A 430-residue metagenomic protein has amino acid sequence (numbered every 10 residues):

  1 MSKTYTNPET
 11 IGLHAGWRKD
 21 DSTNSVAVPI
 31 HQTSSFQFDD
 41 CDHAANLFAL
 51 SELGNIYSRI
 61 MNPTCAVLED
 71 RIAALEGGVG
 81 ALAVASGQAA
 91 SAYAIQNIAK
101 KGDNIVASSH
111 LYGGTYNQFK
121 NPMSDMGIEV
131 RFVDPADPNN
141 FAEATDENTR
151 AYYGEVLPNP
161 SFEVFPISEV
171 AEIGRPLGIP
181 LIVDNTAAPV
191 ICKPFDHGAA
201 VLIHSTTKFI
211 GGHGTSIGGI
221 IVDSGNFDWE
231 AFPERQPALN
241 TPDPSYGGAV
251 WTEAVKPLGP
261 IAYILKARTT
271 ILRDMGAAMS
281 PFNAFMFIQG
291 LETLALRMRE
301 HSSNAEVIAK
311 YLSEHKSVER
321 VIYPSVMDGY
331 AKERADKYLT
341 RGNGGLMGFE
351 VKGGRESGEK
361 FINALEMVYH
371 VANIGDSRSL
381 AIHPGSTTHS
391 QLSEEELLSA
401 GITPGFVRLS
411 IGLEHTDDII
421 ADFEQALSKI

Functional and structural regions predicted by a protein language model:
M1-H31, I221: Short conserved active-site loop signatures built around small residues
G12-R18, A81-E314: Conserved PLP-enzyme active-site core in the AAT-like
S35, D40-A92, G114-P122: Conserved N-terminal alpha-helix of the aminotransferase class I/II PLP-enzyme fold
Q37-C41, D228-W229, L294, G354-S357 (+2 more regions): Short, acidic Gly/Pro/Ser/Thr-rich loop/turn segments
K120-N121, E129, E147-R150, R297 (+3 more regions): PLP-dependent enzyme catalytic core of the Aspartate aminotransferase-like
Y152, G219-I221, V321, M347 (+1 more regions): Well-ordered beta-strand positions enriched in small/hydrophobic/aromatic, beta-favoring residues
V222, G348-E350, S410-G412: Short hydrophobic/aromatic beta-strand micro-patches that form the beta-sheet surface supporting nucleotide- or nucleic
M275-A278, F282-A284, Q289-T293, M298-E300 (+3 more regions): Conserved small-domain helix->loop->beta segment predominantly found in fold-type I
